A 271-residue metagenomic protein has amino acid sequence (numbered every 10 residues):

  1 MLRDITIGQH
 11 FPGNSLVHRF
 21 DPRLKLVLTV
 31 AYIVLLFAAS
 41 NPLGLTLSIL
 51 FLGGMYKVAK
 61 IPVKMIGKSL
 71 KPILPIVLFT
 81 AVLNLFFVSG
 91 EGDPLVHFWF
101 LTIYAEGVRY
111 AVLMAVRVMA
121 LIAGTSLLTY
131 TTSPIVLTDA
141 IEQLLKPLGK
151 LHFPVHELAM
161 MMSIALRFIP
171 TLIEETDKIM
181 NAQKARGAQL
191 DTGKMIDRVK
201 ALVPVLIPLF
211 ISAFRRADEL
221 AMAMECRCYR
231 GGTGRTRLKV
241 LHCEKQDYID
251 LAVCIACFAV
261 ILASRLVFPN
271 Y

Functional and structural regions predicted by a protein language model:
M1-P42, S48-K57, Q143-F153, E157-M160 (+2 more regions): Transmembrane alpha-helix interface motif
N14, F37, K60-M65, F98 (+3 more regions): Membrane-helix interfacial "entry" motifs
K25-L26, K64-P75, D250: Alpha-helical transmembrane segments and their helix-start/interface "positive-inside/aromatic belt" motifs in integral
N41, L45, K60-K64, V88-V96 (+2 more regions): Transmembrane helix-loop junctions in multipass membrane proteins, especially transporters and channels
F51-I61, I76-F79: Alpha-helical transmembrane segments and their membrane-interface exit regions
I73-A188: Juxtamembrane/interface alpha-helical elements of multi-pass membrane proteins
